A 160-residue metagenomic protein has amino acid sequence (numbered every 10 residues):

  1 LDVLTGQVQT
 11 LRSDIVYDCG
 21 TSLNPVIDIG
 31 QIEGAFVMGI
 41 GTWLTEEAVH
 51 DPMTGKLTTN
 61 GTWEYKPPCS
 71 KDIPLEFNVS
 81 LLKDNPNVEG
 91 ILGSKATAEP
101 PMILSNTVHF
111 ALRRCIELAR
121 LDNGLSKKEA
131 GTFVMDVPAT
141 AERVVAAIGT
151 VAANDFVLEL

Functional and structural regions predicted by a protein language model:
L1-L160: Cofactor-binding beta-sheet edge motifs in enzyme active sites
